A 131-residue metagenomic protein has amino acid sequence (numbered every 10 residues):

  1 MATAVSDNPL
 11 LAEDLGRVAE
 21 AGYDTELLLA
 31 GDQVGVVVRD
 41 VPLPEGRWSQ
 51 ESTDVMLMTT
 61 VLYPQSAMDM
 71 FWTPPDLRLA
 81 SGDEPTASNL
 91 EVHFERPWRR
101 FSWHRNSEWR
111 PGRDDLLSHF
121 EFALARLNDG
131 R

Functional and structural regions predicted by a protein language model:
M1-Q50, Y63-R131: UBC/E2-like fold recognition across ubiquitin and ubiquitin-like conjugation systems, capturing catalytically active
T59-V61: Beta-strand elements of well-folded, non-transmembrane domains
